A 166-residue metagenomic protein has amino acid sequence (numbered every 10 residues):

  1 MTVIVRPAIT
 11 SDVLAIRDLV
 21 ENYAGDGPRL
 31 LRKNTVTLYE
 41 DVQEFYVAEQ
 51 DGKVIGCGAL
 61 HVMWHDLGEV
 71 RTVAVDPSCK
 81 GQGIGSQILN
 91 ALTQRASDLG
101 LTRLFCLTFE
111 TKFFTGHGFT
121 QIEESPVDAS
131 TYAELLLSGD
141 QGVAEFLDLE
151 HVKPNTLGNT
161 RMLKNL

Functional and structural regions predicted by a protein language model:
M1-R32, E49, G158-L166: Short amphipathic alpha-helix that is part of the acyltransferase structural core
D12, D66, F109-E110: A generic "binding-loop/recognition-motif" signal
A24, I122-E124, D140: Short, hinge-like loop/turn segments at secondary-structure boundaries
L31-F45, Q50, G56-V75: A conserved beta-strand-loop-helix scaffold within acyl/acetyltransferase catalytic domains
K53, D76-Q87, L99: Conserved glycine-rich acetyl-CoA-binding loop
G81-Q94, C106: Conserved acetyl-CoA-binding loop-helix of GNAT-fold acetyltransferases
D98, T102, T108-L136: Conserved active-site alpha-helix within GNAT-family acetyltransferase domains
V127-L166: C-terminal "cap" of GNAT-fold acetyltransferases
